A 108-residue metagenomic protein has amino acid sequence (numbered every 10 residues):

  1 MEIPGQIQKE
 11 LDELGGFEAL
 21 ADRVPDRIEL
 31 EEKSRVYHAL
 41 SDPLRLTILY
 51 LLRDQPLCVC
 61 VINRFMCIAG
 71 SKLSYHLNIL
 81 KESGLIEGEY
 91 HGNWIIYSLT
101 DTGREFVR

Functional and structural regions predicted by a protein language model:
M1-A39: N-terminal leader segment of winged-helix/HTH proteins
E31-K72, I95-T102: N-terminal helix-turn-helix DNA-binding core of bacterial DNA-binding proteins
L49, L77-N78: Short, hydrophobic-biased segments on the C-terminal half of alpha helices that form "recognition helices"
R64, Y75, K81-E82: Alpha-helical residues within the helix-turn-helix
M66, L77, V107: Short amphipathic alpha-helical/adjacent loop interface patches that line ligand and macromolecule-binding sites
E82-H91, S98: Beta-hairpin "wing" of winged helix-turn-helix
T102-R108: Short, charged/polar, Gly/Pro-enriched secondary-structure boundary elements
